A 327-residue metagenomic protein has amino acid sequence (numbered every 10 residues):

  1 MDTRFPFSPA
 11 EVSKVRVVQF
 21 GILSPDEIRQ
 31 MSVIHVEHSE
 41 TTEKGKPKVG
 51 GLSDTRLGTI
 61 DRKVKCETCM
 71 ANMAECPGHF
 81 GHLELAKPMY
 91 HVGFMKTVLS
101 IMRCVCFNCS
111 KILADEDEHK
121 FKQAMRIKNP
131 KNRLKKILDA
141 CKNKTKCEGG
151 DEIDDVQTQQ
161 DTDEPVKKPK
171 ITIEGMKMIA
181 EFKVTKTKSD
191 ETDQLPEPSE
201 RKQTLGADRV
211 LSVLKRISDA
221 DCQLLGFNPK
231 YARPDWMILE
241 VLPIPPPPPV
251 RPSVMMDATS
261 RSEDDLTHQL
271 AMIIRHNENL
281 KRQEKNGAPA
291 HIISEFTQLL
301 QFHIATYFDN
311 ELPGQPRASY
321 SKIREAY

Functional and structural regions predicted by a protein language model:
M1-Y327: Conserved core architecture of multi-subunit DNA-directed RNA polymerases
